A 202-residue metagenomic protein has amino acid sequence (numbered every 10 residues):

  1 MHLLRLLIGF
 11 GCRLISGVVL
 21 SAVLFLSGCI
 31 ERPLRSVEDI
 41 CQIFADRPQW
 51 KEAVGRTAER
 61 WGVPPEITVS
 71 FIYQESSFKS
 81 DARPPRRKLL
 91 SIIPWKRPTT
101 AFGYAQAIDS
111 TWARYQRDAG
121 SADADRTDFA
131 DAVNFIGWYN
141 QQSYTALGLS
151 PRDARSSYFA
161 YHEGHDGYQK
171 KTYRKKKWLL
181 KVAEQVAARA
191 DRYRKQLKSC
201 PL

Functional and structural regions predicted by a protein language model:
L3-V18: Bacterial N-terminal signal peptides that target proteins for export
V19-L24: Hydrophobic core
L26-G28: C-terminal motif of bacterial Sec signal peptides marking the signal peptidase cleavage site
I30-L202: Catalytic glycan-binding domains that act on GlcNAc-containing polysaccharides
